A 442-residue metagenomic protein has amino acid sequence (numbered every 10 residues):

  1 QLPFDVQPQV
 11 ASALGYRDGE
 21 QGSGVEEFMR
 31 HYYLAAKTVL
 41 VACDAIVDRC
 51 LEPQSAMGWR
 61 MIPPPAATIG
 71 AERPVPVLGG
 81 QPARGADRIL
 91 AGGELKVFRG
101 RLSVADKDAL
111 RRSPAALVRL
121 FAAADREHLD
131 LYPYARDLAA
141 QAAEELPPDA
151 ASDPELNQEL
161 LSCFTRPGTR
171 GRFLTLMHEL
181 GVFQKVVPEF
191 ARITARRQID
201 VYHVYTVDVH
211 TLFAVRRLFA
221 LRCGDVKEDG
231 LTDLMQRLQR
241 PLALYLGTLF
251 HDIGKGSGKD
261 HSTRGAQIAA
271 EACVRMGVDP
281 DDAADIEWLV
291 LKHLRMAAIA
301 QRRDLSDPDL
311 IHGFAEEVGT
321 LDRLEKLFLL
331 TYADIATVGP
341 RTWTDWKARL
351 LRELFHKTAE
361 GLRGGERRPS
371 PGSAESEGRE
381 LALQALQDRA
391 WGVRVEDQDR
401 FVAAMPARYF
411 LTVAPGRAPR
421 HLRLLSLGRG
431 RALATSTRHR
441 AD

Functional and structural regions predicted by a protein language model:
Q1-H203: Non-catalytic interface/linker regions that flank or bridge core catalytic/transmembrane domains
Q1-P8, Q54-M57, G230-T232, D279-W288: Short, glycine/acidic-rich hinge or "gate" loops at secondary-structure transitions that mediate conformational
Y16, T206-V207, D233-G364: Divalent metal-dependent catalytic cores for phosphoryl transfer on phosphate-bearing substrates
S23-L102, R172, L180, D309 (+1 more regions): Regulatory modules associated with amino-acid/nitrogen control
G24-E27, H31-T38, D108-S113, E127-L131 (+13 more regions): Catalytic cores of large soluble enzymes that bind and process phosphate-bearing ligands
C50, H128-L131, F164, G168 (+6 more regions): A generic secondary-structure signal for well-formed alpha-helical elements
V104-D106, A124-H128, R222-V226, D252-S257: Structural motif corresponding to the C-terminal cap of alpha-helices
P148-G247, G256-S262, Q267-E271, E287 (+1 more regions): Long, K/E/R/D-enriched contiguous segments that form extended
